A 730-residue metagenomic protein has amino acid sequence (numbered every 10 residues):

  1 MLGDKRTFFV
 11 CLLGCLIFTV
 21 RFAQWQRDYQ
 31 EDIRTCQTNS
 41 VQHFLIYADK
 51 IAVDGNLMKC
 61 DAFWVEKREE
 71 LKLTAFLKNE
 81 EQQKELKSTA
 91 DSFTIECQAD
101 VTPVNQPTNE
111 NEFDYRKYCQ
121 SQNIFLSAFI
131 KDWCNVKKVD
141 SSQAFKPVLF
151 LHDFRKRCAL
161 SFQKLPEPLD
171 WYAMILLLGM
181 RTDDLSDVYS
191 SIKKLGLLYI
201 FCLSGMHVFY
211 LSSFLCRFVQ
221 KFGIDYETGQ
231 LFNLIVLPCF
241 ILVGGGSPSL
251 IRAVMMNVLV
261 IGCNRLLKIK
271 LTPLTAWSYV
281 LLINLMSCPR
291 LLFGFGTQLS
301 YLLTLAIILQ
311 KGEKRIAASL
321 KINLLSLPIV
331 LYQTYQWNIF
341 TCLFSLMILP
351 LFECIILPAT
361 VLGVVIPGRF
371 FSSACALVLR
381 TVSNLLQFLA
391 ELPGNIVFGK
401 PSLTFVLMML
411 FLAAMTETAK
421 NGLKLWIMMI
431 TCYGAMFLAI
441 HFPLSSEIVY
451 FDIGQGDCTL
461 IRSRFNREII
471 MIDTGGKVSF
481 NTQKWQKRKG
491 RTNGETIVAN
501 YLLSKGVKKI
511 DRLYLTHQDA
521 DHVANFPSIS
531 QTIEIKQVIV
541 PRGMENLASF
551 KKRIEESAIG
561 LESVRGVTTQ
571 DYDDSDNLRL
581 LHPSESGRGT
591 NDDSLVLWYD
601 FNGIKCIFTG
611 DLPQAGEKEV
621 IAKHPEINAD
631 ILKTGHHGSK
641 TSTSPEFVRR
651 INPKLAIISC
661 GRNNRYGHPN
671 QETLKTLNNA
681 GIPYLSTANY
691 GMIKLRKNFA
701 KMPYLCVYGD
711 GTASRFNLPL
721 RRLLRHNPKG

Functional and structural regions predicted by a protein language model:
M1-Y29, L309-Y450, L460-R464, E468 (+4 more regions): Transmembrane helix-bundle segments that form internal channels/tunnels in multi-pass membrane proteins, characterized
L2-K5, L13, A128, V188-F344 (+4 more regions): Hydrophobic alpha-helical transmembrane segments in multi-pass membrane proteins
F18-Y199, K484, T496-L503, K509 (+7 more regions): Membrane-interface helix/helix-cap signal primarily in integral membrane proteins
N123-A253, I261, R512-Y514, K605-G610 (+2 more regions): Aromatic-rich juxtamembrane segments at the membrane interface
C202-L203, G294, Y301, M471-G475 (+6 more regions): Active-site neighborhood of phospho(di)ester-bond hydrolases with catalytic His/Asp-centered motifs
P289-R290, V397, M408-K509, E555-N628 (+1 more regions): Core dinuclear metal-dependent hydrolase active-site scaffold
E313, L515-T516, A520-I529, H582-P669: Active-site-proximal loop/helix segments of hydrolase catalytic cores
A520-S557: Active-site HxH/HxHxD metal-binding segment of metal-dependent hydrolases
